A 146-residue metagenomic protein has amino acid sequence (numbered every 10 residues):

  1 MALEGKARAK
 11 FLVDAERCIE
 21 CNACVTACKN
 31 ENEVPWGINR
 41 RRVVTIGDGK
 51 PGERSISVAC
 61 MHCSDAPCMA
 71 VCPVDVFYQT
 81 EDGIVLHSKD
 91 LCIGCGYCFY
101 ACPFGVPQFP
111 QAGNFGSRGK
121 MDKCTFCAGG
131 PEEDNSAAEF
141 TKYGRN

Functional and structural regions predicted by a protein language model:
M1-E4, K29-V58, Y78-L91, V106-F126 (+2 more regions): Non-heme iron-sulfur electron-transfer modules
A7-I19, A23, E33-N39, R54-V58 (+1 more regions): Short sequence/structural segments immediately N-terminal
L12, V71, L86: Short aromatic/basic micro-patch
A15, T45, C72: Pocket-edge structural micro-motifs
C18-C24, C28, C60-C63, C68 (+5 more regions): Short cysteine clusters
F140-T141, N146: Long, compositionally biased charged/polar accessory segments in the mid-to-C-terminal portions of proteins
